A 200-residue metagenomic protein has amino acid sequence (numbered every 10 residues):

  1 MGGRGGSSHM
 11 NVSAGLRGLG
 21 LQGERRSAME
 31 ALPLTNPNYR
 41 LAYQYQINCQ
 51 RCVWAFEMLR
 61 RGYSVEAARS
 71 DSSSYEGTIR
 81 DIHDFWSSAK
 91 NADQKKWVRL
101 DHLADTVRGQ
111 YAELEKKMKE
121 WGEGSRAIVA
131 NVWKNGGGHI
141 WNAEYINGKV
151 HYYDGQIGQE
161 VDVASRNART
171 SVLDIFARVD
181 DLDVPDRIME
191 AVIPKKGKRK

Functional and structural regions predicted by a protein language model:
G2-S125, A130-K134, D174-D181, I188-K200: Glycine-rich short-loop/terminal segments
G6-M10, W141-N142, Q159-D162: Intrinsically disordered, low-complexity, compositionally biased regions/tails
S74, Q110, H151-Y152, D162: Intrinsically disordered, low-complexity N-terminal regions enriched in serine/proline/glycine with scattered basic
W97-R99, V150, E160: Tryptophan-centered short beta-strand motifs
R126-Y153: Catalytic nucleophile-His microenvironment captured as a short glycine-rich beta-strand/loop that brackets
Y152-V192: Cysteine protease-like catalytic core of ubiquitin/ubiquitin-like
